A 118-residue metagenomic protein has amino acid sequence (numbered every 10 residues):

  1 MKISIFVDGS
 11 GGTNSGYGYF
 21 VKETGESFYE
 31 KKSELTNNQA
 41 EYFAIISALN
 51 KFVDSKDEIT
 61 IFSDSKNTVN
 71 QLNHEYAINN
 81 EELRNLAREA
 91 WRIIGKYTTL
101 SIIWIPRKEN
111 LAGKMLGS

Functional and structural regions predicted by a protein language model:
M1-A40, N50-K51: RNase H-like nuclease fold core
G11-G12, L49-G117: RNase H catalytic domain
F43: Active-site phosphate/pyrophosphate-handling residues
